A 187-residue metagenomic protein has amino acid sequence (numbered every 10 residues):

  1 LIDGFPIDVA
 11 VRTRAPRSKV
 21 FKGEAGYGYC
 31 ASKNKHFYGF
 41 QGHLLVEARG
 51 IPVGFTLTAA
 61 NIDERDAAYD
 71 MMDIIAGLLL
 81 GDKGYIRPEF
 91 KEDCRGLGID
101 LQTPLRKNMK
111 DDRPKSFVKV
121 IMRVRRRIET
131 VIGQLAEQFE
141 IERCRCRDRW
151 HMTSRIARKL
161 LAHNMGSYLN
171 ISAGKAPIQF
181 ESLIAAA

Functional and structural regions predicted by a protein language model:
L1-R106: Polybasic low-complexity intrinsically disordered regions
D8-R14, D112-P114, R155: Short, solvent-exposed polar/charged micro-motifs at secondary-structure junctions
E64, V124, T153, A157: Hydrophobic (often cysteine-bearing) scaffold residues that line and stabilize catalytic clefts of nucleotide/cofactor
L78, K83-H151: Helix-centered, glycine/charged polyanion-binding patches within enzymatic domains that contact phosphate-containing
S154-A187: C-terminal domain-tail junction helix/linker
